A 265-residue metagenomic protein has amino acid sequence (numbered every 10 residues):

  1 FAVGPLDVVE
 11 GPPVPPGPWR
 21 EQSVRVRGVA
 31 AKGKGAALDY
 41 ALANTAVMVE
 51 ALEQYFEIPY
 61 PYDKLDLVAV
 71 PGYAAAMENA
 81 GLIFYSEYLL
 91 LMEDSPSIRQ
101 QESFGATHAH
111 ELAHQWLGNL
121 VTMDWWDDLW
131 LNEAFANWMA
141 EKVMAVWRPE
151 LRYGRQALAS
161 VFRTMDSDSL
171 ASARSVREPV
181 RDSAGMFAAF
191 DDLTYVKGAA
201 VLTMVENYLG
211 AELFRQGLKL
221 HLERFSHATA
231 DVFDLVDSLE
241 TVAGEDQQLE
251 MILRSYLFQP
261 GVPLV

Functional and structural regions predicted by a protein language model:
F1-A109, N137-E141, A145, L170-R174: Hydrophobic helix-coil surface modules that form long, contiguous segments used for peptide/substrate interaction
P15-W19, E133-A200, M204: Acidic/His/Gly-enriched intrinsically disordered linker/tail segments that often contain short helix/coil "MoRF-like"
K34, S183-V265: Amphipathic alpha-helical substructures
N44-V49, H108, L112, W116 (+3 more regions): Alpha-helical packing segments of well-folded alpha/beta enzyme cores
P59-L67, M123-D127, E150-R155, Q216-G217 (+1 more regions): Surface-exposed patches in mature extracellular/periplasmic domains of secreted proteins
M77, G81, Q100-A109, D128-F135 (+3 more regions): Secondary-structure capping and boundary motifs in well-ordered enzyme cores
I83, Q115, N137-A140, F162-D168 (+5 more regions): Short, structured secondary-structure elements that scaffold catalytic or ligand/cofactor-binding regions
L112-D127: Catalytic Zn2+-binding segment of zinc metalloproteases
